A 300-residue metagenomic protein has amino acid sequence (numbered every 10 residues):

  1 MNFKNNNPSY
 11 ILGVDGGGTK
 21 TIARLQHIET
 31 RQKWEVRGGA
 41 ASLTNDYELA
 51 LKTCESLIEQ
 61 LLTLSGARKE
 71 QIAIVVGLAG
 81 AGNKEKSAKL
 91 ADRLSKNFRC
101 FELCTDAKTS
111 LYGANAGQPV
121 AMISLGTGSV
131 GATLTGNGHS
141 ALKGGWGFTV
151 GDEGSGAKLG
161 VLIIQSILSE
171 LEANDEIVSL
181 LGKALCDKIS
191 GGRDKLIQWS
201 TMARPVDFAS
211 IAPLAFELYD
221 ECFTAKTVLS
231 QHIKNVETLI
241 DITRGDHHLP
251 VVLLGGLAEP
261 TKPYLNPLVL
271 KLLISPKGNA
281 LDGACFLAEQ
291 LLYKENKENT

Functional and structural regions predicted by a protein language model:
M1-I72, R93, G113-A121, I164-T300: ATP-binding/phosphotransfer module of carbohydrate and carboxylate kinases, centering on a glycine-rich
N45, A79-K86, L229: N-terminal short leaders/motifs
A81-I177: Phosphate-binding/catalytic loop of phosphoryl-transfer enzymes
